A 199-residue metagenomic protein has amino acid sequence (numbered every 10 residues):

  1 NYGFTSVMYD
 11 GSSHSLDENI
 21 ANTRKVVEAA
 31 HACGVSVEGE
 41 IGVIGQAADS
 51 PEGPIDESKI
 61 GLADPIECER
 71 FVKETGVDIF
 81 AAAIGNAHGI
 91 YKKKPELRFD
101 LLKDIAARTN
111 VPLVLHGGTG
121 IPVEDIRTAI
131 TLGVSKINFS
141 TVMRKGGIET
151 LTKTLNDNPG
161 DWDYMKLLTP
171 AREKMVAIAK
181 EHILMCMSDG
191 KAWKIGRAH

Functional and structural regions predicted by a protein language model:
N1-R108, V123-F139, K145, E149-K153 (+3 more regions): Alpha/beta enzyme core
D17, K92, H116-G117, E173: Residue-level marker of alpha-helix boundaries and capping positions
P112-V123: Glycine-rich beta-to-alpha transition loops that act as phosphate-gripper elements at the mouths of alpha/beta enzyme
G160-L168: Short beta-alpha connecting loops at secondary-structure transitions that line or flank enzyme active sites
L168-A179: Family-specific functional microsites
A198-H199: Conserved small/polar residues in nucleotide/adenosyl-binding loops
